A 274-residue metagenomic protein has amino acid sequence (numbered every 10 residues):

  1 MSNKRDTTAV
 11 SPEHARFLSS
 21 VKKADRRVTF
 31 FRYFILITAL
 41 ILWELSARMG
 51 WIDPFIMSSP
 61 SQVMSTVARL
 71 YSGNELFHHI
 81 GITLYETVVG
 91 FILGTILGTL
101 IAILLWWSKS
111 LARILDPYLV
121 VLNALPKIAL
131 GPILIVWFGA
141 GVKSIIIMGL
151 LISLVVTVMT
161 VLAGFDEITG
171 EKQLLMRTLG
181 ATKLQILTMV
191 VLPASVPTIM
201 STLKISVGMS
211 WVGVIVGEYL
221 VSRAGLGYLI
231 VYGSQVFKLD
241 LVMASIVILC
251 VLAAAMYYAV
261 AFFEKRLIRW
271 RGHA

Functional and structural regions predicted by a protein language model:
R16-A47: N-terminal signal-anchor/first transmembrane alpha helix
F17-K22, M49-I92: Periplasmic/extracellular loop-to-transmembrane helix junction in inner-membrane transport proteins
V89-L119: Transmembrane-helix boundary motif in ABC transporter permease subunits
K109, M243-A274: C-terminal transmembrane helix and the adjacent membrane-cytosol boundary/short C-terminal tail of inner/organellar
V120-V156, A163-G164: Generic hydrophobic transmembrane alpha-helix motif, especially the helices
L125, F165-E171, L175-S195, Q235: Short helix-to-coil transition segments within interhelical loops that connect adjacent transmembrane helices
I135-W137, V212-L249, W270-A274: Glycine-rich helix-loop "coupling/hinge" segments at transmembrane-helix boundaries in multipass transporters
I147-L151, L184-G217, L249: Transmembrane alpha-helices
